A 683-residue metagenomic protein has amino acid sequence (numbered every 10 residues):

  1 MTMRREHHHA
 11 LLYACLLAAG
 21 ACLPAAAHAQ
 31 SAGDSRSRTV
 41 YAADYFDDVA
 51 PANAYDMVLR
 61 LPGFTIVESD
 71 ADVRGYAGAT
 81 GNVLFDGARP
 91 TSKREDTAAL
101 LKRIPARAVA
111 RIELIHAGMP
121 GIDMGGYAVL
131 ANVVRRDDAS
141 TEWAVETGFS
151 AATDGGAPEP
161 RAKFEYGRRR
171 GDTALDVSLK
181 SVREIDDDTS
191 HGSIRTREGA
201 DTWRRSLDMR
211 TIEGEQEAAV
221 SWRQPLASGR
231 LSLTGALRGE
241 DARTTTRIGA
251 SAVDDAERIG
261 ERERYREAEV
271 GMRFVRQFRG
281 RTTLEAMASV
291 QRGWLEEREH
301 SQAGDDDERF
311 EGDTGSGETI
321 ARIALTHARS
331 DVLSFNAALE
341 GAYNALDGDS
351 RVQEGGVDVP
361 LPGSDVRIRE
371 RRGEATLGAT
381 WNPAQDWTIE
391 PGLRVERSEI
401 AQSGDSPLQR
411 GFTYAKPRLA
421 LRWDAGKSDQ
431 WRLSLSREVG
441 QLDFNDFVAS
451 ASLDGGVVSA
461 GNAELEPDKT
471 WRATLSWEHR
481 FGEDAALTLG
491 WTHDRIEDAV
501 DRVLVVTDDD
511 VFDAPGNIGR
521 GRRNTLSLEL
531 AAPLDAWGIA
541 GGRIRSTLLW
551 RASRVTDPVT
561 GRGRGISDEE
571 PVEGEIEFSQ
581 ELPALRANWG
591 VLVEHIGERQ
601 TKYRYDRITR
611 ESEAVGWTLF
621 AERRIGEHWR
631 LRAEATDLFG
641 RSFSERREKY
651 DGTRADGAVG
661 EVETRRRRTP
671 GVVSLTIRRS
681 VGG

Functional and structural regions predicted by a protein language model:
Q30-S35, V40, Y55-S92, G118 (+1 more regions): Extracytoplasmic beta-strand/coil segments of soluble accessory domains associated with Gram-negative outer-membrane
A54-M57, D72-V73, A99-L100, G125-T147 (+1 more regions): N-terminal periplasmic accessory domains that precede and gate Gram-negative outer-membrane beta-barrel machines
R89-H116, F164: Short acidic/polar hinge/loop motifs at secondary-structure boundaries that mediate gating or recognition
I104-E142, S680-G682: A beta-strand signature from Gram-negative outer-membrane beta-barrel systems, especially the internal plug domain
E217-E240, E261-L408, D424, L489 (+1 more regions): Face-selective signature of the C-terminal outer-membrane beta-barrel domain
Y265, T314, S364-E370, R410 (+8 more regions): Outer-membrane beta-barrel signature, preferentially recognizing the C-terminal barrel domain of Gram-negative
T492-R495, A514-Y603: Gram-negative outer-membrane beta-barrel transporters
R623-G683: C-terminal beta-signal and adjacent terminal beta-strands/loops of Gram-negative outer-membrane beta-barrel proteins
